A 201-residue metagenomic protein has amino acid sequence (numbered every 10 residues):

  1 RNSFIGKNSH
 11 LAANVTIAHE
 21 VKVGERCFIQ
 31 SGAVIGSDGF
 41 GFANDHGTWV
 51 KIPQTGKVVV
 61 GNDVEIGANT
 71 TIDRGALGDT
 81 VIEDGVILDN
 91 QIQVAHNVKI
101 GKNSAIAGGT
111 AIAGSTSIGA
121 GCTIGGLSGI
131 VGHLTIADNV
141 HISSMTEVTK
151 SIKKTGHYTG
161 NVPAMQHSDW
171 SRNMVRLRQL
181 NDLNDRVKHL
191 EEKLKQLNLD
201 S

Functional and structural regions predicted by a protein language model:
R1-Q166: Structural signal for interior beta-strand "rungs" in well-ordered beta-sheet cores of soluble enzyme domains
A164-S201: Long, leucine- and charge-enriched amphipathic alpha-helices that form heptad-repeat coiled-coil/leucine-zipper-like
